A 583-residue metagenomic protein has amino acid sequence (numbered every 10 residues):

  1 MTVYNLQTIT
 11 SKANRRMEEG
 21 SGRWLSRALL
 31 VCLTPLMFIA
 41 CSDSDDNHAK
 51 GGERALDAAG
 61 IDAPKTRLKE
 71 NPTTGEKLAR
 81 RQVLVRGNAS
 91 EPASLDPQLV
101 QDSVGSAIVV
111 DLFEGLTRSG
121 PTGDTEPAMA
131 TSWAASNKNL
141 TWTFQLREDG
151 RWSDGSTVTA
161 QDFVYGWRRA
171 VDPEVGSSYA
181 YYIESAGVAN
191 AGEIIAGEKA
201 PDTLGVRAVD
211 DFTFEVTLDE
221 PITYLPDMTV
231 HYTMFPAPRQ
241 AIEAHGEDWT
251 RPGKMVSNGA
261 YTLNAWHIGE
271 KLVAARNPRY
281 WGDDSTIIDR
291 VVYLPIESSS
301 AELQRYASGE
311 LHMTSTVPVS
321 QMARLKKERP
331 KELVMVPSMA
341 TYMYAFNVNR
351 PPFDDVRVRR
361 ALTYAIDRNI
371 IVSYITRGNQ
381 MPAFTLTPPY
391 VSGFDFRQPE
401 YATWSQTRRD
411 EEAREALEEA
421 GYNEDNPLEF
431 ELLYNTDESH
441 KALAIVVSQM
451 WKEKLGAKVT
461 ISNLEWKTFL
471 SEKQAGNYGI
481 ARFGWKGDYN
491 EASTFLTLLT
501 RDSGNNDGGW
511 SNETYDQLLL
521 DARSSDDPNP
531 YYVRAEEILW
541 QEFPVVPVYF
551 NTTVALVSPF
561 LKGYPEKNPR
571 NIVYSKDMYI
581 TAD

Functional and structural regions predicted by a protein language model:
C41, R86, I268, D410 (+2 more regions): Ligand/substrate-recognition segments at binding pockets and active sites
S44-A49, N264-A275, V292-R350, S373: Extracellular/periplasmic solute-recognition and catalytic clefts
L68-P72, V85-N137, K254-S257: N-terminal lobe/hinge region of extracytoplasmic solute-binding protein
P72, K77, V372, Q406-T407 (+3 more regions): Extracytoplasmic/peripheral linker and loop segments enriched in polar/acidic and small residues with frequent Thr/Pro
T159-G166, D211-T217, P221, G259-A260 (+7 more regions): Alpha-helical secondary-structure segments
A189-F212, T217-R290, S298-S300, E411 (+1 more regions): Gly/Pro-rich hinge or "lid" segments in bacterial periplasmic/extracellular proteins
M381-E419, D437-A442: Structural transition elements
A555-D583: Long beta-strand-rich cores associated with HINT superfamily self-processing modules
